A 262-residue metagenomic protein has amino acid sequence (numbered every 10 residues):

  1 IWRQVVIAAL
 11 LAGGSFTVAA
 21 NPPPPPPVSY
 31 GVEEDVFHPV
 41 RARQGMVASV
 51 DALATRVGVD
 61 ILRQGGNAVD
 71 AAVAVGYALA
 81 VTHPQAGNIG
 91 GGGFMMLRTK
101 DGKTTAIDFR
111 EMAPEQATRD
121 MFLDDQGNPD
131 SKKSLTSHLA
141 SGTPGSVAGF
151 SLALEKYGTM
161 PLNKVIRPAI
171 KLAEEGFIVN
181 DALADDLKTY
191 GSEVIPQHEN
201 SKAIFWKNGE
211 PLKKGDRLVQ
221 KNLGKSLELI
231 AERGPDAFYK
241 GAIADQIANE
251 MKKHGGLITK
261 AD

Functional and structural regions predicted by a protein language model:
I1-V6: Bacterial N-terminal signal peptides that target proteins for export
A9-V18: Hydrophobic h-region of N-terminal signal peptides that target proteins for export in Gram-negative bacteria
N21-R56, A68-V69, V73-R233, F238-K240 (+1 more regions): Noncatalytic scaffold domains of N-terminal-nucleophile
D60-L62: Long, structured ligand/cofactor-binding scaffold of large enzymes
